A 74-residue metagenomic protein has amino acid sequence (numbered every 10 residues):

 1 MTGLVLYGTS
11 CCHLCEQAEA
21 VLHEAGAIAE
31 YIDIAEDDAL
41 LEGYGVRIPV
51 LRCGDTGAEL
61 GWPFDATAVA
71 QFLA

Functional and structural regions predicted by a protein language model:
M1-A25: Local sequence-structure signature of Cys/Sec-based thiol-disulfide redox active-site neighborhoods
Y7, I32, G61: Small/polar loops that bind or transfer phosphate-bearing groups
S10, A35-E36, F64: Short beta->alpha linker loops
I28-D38, G45: Thiol-based oxidoreductase modules, predominantly thioredoxin-like and allied folds used for disulfide exchange
E42-G43, A70: Short amphipathic alpha-helix with an adjacent loop that forms part of the alpha/beta core around
G45-L51: Structural micro-motif
D55-A74: Non-catalytic, surface beta->alpha helical segment in thiol-disulfide oxidoreductase systems
